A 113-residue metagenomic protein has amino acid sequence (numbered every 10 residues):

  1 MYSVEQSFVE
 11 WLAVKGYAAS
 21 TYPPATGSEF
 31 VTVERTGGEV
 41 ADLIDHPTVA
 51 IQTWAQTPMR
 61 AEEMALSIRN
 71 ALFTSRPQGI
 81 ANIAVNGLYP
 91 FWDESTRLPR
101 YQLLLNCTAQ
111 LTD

Functional and structural regions predicted by a protein language model:
M1-Y17, S28, E34-D113: Charged, amphipathic alpha-helical segments and their flanking helix caps
A18-P23: Short, well-structured beta-strand/strand-turn elements
